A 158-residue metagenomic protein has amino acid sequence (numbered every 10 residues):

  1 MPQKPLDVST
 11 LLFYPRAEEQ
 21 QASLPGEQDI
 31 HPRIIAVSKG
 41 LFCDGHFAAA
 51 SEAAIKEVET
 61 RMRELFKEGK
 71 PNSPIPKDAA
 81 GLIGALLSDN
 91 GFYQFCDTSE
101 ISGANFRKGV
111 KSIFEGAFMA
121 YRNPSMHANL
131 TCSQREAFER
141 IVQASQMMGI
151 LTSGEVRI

Functional and structural regions predicted by a protein language model:
M1-P5, Q143-Q146: Generic hydrophobic, helix-prone segments enriched in Leu/Val/Ile
P2-I113, A117, L130-R135, S153-I158: Amphipathic alpha-helical interface elements
M126-H127: Histidine-centered active-site/metal-ligand motif
T131-S133, R140-Q143: Acidic/glycine-rich C-terminal interaction modules and beta/coil loop segments that lie outside canonical DNA-binding
I141-G154: Structured adenosyl-cofactor binding patch, chiefly the S-adenosyl-L-methionine
